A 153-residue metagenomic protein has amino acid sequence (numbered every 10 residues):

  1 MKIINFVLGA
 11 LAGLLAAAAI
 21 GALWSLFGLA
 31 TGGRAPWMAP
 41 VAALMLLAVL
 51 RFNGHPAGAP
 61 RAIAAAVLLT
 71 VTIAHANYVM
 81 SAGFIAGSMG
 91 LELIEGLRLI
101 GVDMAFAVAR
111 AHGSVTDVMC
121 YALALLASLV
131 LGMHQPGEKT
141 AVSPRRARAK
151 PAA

Functional and structural regions predicted by a protein language model:
M1-L8, P56-A57, V108, H112: Juxtamembrane/transmembrane-helix boundary motifs in multi-pass membrane proteins
M1-P36: Transmembrane alpha-helical insertion/packing segments
N5, G9, G13, A17 (+3 more regions): Residue-level signature of transmembrane alpha-helical entry/exit and packing/kink sites in multi-pass membrane
A12, A16, I20, A42-L46 (+3 more regions): Alpha-helical transmembrane segments in multi-pass membrane proteins
I20, W24-G28, L50-R51, N77-F84 (+1 more regions): Membrane-water interface at transmembrane helix exits
T31-T70: Internal alpha-helical transmembrane segments of multi-pass membrane proteins
I63-F84: Hydrophobic alpha-helical membrane-insertion segments
Y78-A153: C-terminal binding/interaction regions
